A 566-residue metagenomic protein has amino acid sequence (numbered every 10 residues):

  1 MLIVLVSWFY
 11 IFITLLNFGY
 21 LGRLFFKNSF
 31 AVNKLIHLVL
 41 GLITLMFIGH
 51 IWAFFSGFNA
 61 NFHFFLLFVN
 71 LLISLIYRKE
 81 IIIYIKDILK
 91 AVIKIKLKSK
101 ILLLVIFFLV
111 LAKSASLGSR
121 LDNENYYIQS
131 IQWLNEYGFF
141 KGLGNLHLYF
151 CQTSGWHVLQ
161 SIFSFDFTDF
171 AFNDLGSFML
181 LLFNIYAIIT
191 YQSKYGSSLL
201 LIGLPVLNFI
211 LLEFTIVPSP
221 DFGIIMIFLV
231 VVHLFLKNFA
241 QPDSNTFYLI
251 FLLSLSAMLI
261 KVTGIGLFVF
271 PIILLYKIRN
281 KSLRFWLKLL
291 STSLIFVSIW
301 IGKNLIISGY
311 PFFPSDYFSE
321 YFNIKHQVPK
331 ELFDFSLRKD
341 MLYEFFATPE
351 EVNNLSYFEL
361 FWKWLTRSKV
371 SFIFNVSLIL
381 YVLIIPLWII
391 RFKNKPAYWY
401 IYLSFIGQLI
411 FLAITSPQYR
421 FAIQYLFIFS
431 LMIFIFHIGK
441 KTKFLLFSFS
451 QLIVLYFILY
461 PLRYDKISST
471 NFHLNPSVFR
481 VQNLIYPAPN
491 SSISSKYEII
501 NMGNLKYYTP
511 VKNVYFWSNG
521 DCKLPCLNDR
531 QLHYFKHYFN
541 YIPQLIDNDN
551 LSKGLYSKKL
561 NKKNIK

Functional and structural regions predicted by a protein language model:
M1-L89: Membrane-embedded, hydrophobic transmembrane alpha-helices
N17-L24, S177-S193, N353-K395: Hydrophobic, aromatic-rich transmembrane alpha-helices and their immediate juxtamembrane boundary segments
I48-A53, L212-E213, T246-I273, T292-I295 (+2 more regions): Membrane-interface alpha helices of multi-pass inner-membrane proteins
K96-L109, I278-L305, F449-L455: Hydrophobic alpha-helical membrane-interfacial segments at the cytosolic entry of transmembrane helices
V110-G196, T215-V217: Active-site lumenal/periplasmic loops and adjacent helix-entry segments of GT-C-fold, multi-pass membrane
A115-G118, L287-W364: Membrane-lumen/periplasm interface segments of specific transmembrane helices in polyprenyl phosphate-linked
N245-L253, L289-L294, K440-H473: Signature aromatic-anchored transmembrane alpha helix within multi-pass, membrane-resident enzymes that catalyze glycan
Y321-T348, S450-K566: Intrinsically disordered, polar/acidic, low-complexity terminal segments
